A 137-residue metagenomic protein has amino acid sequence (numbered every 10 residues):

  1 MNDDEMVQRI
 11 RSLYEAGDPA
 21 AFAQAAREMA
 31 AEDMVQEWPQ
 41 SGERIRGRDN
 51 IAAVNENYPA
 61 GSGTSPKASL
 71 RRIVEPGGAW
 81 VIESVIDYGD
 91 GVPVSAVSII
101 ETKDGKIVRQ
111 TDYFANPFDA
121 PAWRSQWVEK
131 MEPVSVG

Functional and structural regions predicted by a protein language model:
M1-E32: Short acidic-aromatic low-complexity motifs
N2, A53-G137: A beta-strand edge to alpha-helix "cap/lid" segment located at domain peripheries
Y14, R44, K106: N-terminal/domain-start segments enriched in small and hydrophobic, helix-friendly residues, covering either
A16, Q40-G42, D87: Short histidine/acidic/glycine/proline-rich micro-motifs that form metal- and phosphate-coordinating active-site loops
A23-P76: A solvent-exposed, acidic/Ser-Thr-rich amphipathic alpha-helical stretch
